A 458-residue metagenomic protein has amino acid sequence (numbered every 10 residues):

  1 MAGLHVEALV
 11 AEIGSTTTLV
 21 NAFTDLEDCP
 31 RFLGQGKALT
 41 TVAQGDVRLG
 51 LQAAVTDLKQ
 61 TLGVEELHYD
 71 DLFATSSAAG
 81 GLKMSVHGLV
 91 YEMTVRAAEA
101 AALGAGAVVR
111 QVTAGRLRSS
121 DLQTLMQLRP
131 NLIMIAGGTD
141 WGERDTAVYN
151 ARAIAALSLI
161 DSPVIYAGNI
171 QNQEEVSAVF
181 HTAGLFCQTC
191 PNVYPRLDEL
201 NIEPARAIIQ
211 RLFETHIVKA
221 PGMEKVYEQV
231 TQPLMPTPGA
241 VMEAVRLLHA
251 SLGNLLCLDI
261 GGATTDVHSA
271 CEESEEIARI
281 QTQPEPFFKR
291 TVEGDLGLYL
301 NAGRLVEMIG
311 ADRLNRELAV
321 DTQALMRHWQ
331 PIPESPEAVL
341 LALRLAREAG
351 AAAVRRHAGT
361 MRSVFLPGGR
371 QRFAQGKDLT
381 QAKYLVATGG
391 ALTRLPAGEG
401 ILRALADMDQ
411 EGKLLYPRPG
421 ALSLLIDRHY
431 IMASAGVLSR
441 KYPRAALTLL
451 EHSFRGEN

Functional and structural regions predicted by a protein language model:
M1-V10, L26-C29, Q35-G45, L49-N254 (+6 more regions): Nucleotide/phosphate-binding catalytic cleft detector across ATP-hydrolyzing and phosphate-transferring enzymes
G14-T16, A78-G81, G261: Short flexible coil/turn linkers enriched for glycine and charged/polar residues that connect secondary-structure
T16-T18, T40, T264-T265, T388: Ser/Thr-centric signal marking residues that sit in or immediately flank functional binding/regulatory motifs
T17-V20, D28-F32, D266: Short N-terminal binding/cap micro-motifs at the start of the first secondary-structure element
A22-L26, G88, S269-C271: Residue-level signal for short segments within beta-strands and strand-turn junctions of well-structured beta-sheet
G36-A38, A250-A319, G398-A421: Glycine-rich phosphate-binding loop of actin/hexokinase-like ATP-binding domains
R304-S363: A glycine- and small/hydrophobic-rich beta-loop-beta segment that serves as a flexible "lid/hinge" or phosphate-binding
